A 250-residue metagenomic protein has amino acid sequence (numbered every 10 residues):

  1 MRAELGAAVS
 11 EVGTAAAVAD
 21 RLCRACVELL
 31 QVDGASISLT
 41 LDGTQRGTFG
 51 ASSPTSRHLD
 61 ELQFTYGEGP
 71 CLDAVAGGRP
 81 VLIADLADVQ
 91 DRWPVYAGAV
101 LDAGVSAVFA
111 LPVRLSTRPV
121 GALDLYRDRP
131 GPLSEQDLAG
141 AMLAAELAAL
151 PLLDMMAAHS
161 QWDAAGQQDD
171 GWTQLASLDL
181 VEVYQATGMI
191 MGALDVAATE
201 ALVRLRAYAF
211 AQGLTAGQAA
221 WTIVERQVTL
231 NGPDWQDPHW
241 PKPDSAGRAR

Functional and structural regions predicted by a protein language model:
M1-T65, T222-R250: Intrinsically disordered, low-complexity terminal regulatory regions
S10, A149-A157, L178: Signal-transducing alpha-helical linker
S36, T40, Q45-T48, S56-R92 (+1 more regions): Regulatory sensory and allosteric helical modules in signal-transduction proteins and certain transcription factors
A107-R114: Short hydrophobic beta-strand micro-motif common in sensory/regulatory domains
A122-G131, Q136: Short beta-strand-to-loop transition segments that serve as allosteric relay/switch motifs in sensory/regulatory domains
A141-A149: Allosteric cytosolic regulatory segments
A157-W240: Signal-transducing coiled-coil/dimerization helices and immediately adjacent hinge/linker segments that couple sensory
